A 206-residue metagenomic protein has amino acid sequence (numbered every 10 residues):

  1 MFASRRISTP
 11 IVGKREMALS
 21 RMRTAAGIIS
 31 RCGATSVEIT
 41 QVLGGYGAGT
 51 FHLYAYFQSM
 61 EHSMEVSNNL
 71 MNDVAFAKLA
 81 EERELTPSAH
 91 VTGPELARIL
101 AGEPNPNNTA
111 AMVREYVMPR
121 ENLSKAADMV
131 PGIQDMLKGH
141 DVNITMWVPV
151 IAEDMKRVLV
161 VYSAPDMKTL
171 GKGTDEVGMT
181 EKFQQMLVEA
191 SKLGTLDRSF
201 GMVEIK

Functional and structural regions predicted by a protein language model:
M1-K206: Short S/T/G/P-rich N-terminal loop/turn motif that feeds into the first structured element of a domain
